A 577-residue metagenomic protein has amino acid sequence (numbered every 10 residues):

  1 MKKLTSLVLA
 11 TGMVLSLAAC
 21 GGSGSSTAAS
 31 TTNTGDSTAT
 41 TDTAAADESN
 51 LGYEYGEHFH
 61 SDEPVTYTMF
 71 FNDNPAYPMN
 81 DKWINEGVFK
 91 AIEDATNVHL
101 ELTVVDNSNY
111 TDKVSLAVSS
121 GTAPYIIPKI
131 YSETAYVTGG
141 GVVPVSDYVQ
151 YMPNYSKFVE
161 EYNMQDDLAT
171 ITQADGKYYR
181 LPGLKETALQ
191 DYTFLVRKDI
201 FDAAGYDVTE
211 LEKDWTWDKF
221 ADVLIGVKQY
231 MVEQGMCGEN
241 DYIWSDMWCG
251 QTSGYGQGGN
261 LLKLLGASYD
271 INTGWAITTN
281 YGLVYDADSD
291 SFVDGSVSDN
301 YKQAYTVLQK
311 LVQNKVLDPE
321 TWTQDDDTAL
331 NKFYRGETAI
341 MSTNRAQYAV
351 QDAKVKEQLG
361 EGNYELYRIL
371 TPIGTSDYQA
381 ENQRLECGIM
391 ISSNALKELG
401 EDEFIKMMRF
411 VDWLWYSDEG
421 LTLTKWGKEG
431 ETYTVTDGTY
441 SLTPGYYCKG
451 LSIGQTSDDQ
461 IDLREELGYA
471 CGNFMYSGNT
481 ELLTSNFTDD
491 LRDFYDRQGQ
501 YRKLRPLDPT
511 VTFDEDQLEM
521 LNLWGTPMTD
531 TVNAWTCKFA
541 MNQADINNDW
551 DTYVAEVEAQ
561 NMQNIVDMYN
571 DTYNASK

Functional and structural regions predicted by a protein language model:
M1-A10: Positively charged n-region of N-terminal signal peptides that target proteins for export
L9, S16-K577: Extracytoplasmic/secretory soluble proteins
